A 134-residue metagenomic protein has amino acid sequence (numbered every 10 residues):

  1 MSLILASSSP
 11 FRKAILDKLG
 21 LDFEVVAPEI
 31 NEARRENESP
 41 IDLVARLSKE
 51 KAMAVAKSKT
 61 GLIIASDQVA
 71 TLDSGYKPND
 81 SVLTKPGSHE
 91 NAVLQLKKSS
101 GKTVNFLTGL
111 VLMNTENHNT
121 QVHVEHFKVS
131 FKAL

Functional and structural regions predicted by a protein language model:
M1-L21: N-terminal beta1-alpha1 ligand-phosphate binding loop
L3-I4, D17, N37-L134: Anionic-ligand binding patches
S8, P28, T115: Cofactor-binding loop segments of dinucleotide-utilizing enzymes, especially the Rossmann-like FAD- and NAD(P)+-binding
R12, E32-R34, N119: Flexible, glycine-rich phosphate/dinucleotide-binding loops and adjacent beta-alpha linkers at cofactor/substrate
D22-A33: A short beta-strand-loop structural module common to alpha/beta enzyme folds
